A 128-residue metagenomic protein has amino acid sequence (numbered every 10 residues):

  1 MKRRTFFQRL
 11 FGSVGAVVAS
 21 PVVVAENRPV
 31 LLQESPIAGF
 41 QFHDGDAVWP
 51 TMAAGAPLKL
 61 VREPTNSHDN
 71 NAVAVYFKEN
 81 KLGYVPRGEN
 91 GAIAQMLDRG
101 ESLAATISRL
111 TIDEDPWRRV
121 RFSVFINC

Functional and structural regions predicted by a protein language model:
M1-C128: Conserved active-site motif detector
